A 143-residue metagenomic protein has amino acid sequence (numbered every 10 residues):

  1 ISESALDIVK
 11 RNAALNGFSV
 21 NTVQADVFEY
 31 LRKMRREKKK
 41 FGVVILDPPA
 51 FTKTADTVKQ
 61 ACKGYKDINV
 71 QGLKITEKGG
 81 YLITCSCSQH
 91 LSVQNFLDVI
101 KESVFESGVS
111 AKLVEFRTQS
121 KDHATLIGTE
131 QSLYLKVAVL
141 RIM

Functional and structural regions predicted by a protein language model:
I1, M34-R35, D56-Q60: Short, solvent-exposed loop/turn segments at secondary-structure boundaries
I1-S2, V23-A25, V44-P49, T54 (+2 more regions): Generic beta-strand/beta-sheet core signal
S4-I45: S-adenosyl-L-methionine
S4-L6, Y30-L31, A50-T54, H90-V93 (+1 more regions): Flexible loop/turn segments at secondary-structure boundaries
R35, K66-L73, K101: A structural alpha-helix within SAM-dependent methyltransferase catalytic domains
F41-Q71: Mobile active-site "lid"/loop adjacent to the S-adenosyl-L-methionine
D67, Y81-M143: C-terminal catalytic and target-recognition region of SAM-dependent MTase-like enzymes, primarily methyltransferases
T76-K78: Helix-to-beta-strand junctions that scaffold the AdoMet/dcAdoMet cofactor pocket in Class I SAM-dependent enzymes
